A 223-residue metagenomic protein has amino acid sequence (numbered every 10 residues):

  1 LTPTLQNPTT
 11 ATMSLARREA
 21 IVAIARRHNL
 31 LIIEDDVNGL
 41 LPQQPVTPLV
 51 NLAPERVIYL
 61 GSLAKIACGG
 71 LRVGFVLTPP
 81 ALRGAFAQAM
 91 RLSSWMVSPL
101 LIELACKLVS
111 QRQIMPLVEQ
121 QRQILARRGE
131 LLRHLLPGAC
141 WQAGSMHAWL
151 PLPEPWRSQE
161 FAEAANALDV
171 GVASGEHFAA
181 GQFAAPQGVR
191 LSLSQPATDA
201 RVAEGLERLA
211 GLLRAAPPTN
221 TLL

Functional and structural regions predicted by a protein language model:
L1-T4, I33-E34, A143, R214: Short beta-strands and strand-loop turn motifs
P8-L31, D36-C68: Active-site pre-lysine segment of PLP-dependent enzymes
N51-A85, V97-L100: Active-site PLP attachment segment
L77, W149-P153, S192-S194: Short hydrophobic/aromatic beta-strand micro-patches that form the beta-sheet surface supporting nucleotide- or nucleic
F86-R91, V109-R133, P155-R157: Structural signature of PLP-dependent enzymes
R122-R133, A139-L152, F161-A164: Conserved glycine-rich beta-strand-loop-beta hairpin in the small C-terminal domain of fold type I
A167, F183-L223: PLP-dependent enzyme catalytic core of the Aspartate aminotransferase-like
